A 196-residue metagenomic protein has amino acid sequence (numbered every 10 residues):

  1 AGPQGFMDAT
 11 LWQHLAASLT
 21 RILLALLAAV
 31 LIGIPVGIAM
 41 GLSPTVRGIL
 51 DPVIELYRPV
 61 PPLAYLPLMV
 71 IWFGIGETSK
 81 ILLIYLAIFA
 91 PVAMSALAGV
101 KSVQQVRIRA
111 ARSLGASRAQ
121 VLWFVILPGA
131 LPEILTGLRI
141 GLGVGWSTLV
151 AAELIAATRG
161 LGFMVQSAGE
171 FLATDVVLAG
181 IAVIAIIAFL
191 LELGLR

Functional and structural regions predicted by a protein language model:
A1-L27: Periplasmic/extracellular loop-to-transmembrane helix junction in inner-membrane transport proteins
D8, W12, A16, V46-L50 (+8 more regions): Alpha-helical membrane-protein architecture signal
L11, L15, L19, I49-Y57 (+6 more regions): Hydrophobic alpha-helical elements at and bordering transmembrane segments of multi-pass membrane proteins
L24-I54: Transmembrane-helix boundary motif in ABC transporter permease subunits
E55-P91, A98-G99: Generic hydrophobic transmembrane alpha-helix motif, especially the helices
I71, V100, S147-I187: Glycine-rich helix-loop "coupling/hinge" segments at transmembrane-helix boundaries in multipass transporters
L82, L86, R118-A152, D175 (+3 more regions): Transmembrane alpha-helices
S95-I140, L161: Short cytoplasmic-facing helical segments at TM-TM junctions of multi-pass membrane proteins
